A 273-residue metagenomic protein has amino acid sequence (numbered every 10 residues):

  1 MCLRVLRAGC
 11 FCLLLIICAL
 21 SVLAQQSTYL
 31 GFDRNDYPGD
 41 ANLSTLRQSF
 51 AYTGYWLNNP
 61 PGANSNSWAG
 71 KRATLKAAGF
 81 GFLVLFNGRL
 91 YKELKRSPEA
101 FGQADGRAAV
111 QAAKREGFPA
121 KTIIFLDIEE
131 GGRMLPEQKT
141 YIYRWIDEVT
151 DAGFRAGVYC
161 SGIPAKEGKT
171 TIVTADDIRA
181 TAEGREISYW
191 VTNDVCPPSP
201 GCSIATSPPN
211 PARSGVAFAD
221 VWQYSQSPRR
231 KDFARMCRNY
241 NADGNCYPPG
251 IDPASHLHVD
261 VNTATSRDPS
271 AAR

Functional and structural regions predicted by a protein language model:
M1-C10: Bacterial N-terminal signal peptides that target proteins for export
G9-A19: Bacterial N-terminal signal peptides
L20-A24: Sec/Tat signal peptide C-region and signal peptidase I cleavage site
Q25-D36, L43, A175, A180-R273: Functionally critical loop-and-helix segments that line ligand-binding/catalytic clefts of soluble enzyme domains
Q26-A152: Substrate-binding cleft of extracellular glycoside hydrolase catalytic domains
F86, C160, S225: Residues at the C-termini of beta-strands that transition into short coil/loop
Q138, E167-I178: Distinct, well-ordered alpha-helical segments
A152-K169: Aromatic-lined carbohydrate-recognition surfaces of secreted/lumenal glycan-active proteins
